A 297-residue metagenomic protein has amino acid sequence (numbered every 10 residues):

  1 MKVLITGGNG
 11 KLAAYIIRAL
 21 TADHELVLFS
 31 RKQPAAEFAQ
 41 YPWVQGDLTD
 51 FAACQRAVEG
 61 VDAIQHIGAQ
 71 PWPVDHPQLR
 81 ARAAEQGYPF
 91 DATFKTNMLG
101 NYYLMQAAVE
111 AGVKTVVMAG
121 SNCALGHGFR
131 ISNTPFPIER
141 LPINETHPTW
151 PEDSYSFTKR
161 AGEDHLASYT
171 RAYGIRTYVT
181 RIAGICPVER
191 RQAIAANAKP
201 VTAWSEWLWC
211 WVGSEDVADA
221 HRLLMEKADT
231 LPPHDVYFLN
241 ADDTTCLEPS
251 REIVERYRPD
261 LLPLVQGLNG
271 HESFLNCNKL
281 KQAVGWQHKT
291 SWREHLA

Functional and structural regions predicted by a protein language model:
V3-A22: N-terminal Rossmann NAD(P)H-binding glycine-rich loop of SDR-like oxidoreductase domains
A35, Y41, Q45-T96, A107: NAD(P)H-binding glycine-rich loop region in Rossmannoid oxidoreductase-like domains and their noncatalytic homologs
Y88, K95-E152: Conserved Rossmann-fold NAD(P)-dependent oxidoreductase catalytic core, especially the SDR/UDP-sugar
G120-S121, E163-V188: Conserved beta-loop-beta element that borders a ligand/cofactor-binding pocket
S154, T158: Active-site helix of classical SDR
I185-T202, W207-V236: Alpha-helical substrate-binding/gating segment
A220-C277: Mid/C-terminal beta-alpha module of Rossmann-like enzyme folds, strongest in SDR-family dehydrogenases/epimerases
H271, C277-A283, Q287-A297: Amphipathic terminal alpha-helices
